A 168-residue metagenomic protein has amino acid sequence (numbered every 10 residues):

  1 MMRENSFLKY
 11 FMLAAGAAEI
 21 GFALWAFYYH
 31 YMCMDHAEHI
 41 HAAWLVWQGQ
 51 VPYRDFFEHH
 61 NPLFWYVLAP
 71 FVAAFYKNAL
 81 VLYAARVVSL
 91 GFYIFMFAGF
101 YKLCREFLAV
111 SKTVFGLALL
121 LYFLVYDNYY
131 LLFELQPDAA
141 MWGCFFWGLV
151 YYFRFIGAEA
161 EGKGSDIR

Functional and structural regions predicted by a protein language model:
M1-A23, K112: Start-transfer (signal-anchor) and selected internal transmembrane alpha helices of multi-pass inner/ER membrane
F27-A42, D55-P70, A79-L80: Extracytoplasmic catalytic/substrate-binding loops of multi-pass membrane glycan-assembly enzymes
P62, Y66, Y76-A98, L131: Loop-to-helix entry region of an early transmembrane alpha helix in multi-pass inner-membrane enzymes
V72, Y76, Y101-L108, F153-G157: Membrane-water interface at transmembrane helix exits
F100-L124, W142-G143: Transmembrane-helix signature of polytopic, membrane-embedded enzymes that assemble or transfer cell-envelope glycans
Y130-A140: Short acidic/glycine- and proline-prone juxtamembrane loop motifs at membrane-interface regions of multi-pass membrane
A140-E159: Specific aromatic-rich, kink-prone transmembrane helix
K163-R168: Membrane-interface alpha helices of multi-pass inner-membrane proteins
